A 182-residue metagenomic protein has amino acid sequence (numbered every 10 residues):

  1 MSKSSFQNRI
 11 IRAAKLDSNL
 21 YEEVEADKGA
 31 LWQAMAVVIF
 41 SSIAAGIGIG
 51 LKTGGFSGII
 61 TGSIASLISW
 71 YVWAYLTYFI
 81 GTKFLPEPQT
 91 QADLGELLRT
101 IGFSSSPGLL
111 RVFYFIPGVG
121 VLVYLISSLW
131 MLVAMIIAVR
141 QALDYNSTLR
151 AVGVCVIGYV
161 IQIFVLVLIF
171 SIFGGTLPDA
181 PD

Functional and structural regions predicted by a protein language model:
S2-A92: Selected alpha-helical membrane-embedding segments in polytopic membrane proteins
D27, D93, D144, D179-D182: Acidic-enriched, low-complexity/disordered segments with a strong bias for Aspartate over Glutamate
A44-L51, A134-R140, L168: Residue-level signal for alpha-helical transmembrane segments in multi-pass membrane proteins
K52-T53, L85-P86, F115-V119, D144 (+1 more regions): Short helix-capping/hinge motifs at transmembrane helix termini and TM-loop junctions
F56-I80, G95-F164: Selective recognition of hydrophobic, aromatic-rich stretches within alpha-helical transmembrane segments of polytopic
F164-D182: Juxtamembrane boundary at the C-terminal end of a transmembrane helix
